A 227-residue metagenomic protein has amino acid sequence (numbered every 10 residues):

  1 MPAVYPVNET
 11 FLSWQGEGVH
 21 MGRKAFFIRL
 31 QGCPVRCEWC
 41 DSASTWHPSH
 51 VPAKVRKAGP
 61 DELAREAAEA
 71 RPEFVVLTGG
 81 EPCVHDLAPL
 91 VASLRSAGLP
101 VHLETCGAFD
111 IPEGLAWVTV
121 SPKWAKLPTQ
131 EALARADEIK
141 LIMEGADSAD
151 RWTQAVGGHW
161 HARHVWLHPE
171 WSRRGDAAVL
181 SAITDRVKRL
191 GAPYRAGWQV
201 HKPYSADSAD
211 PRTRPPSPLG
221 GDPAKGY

Functional and structural regions predicted by a protein language model:
M1, K24, K54, K140-M143: Short N-terminal micro-motifs specific to bacterial/archaeal maturation and metal-cluster initiation sites
M1-Q31, V35-W39, A43-S44, R195 (+3 more regions): Flexible, acidic/Gly-rich N-terminal and inter-domain linker regions that tether and position cofactor-handling modules
Y5-L12, K24-A25, Q31, R36-L115: Conserved Radical SAM active-site core
A64, C83-Y227: Conserved AdoMet/S-adenosylmethionine-binding subsite of the radical SAM
